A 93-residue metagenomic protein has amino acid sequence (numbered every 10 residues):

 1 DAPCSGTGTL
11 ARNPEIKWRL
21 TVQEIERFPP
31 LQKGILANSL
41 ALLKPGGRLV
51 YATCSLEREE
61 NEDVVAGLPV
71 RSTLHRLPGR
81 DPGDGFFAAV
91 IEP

Functional and structural regions predicted by a protein language model:
D1-P3, R12-N13: Generic beta-structure capping elements
P3-S5, E26, K33-I35, L40-P93: C-terminal catalytic and target-recognition region of SAM-dependent MTase-like enzymes, primarily methyltransferases
G8-R27: A mobile, often basic/glycine-rich helix-loop segment that functions as the active-site lid/recognition loop
L10-R12, L31-L36: A short, conserved alpha-helix within the catalytic core of class I
